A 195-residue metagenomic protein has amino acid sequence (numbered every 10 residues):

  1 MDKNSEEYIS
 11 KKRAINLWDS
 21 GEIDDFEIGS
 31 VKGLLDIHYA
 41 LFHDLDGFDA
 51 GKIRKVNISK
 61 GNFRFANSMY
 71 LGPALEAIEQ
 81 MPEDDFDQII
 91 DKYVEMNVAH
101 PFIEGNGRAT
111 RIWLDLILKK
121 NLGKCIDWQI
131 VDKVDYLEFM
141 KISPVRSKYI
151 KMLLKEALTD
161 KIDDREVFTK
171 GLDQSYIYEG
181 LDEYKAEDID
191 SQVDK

Functional and structural regions predicted by a protein language model:
M1-K195: FIC/Doc superfamily catalytic core
